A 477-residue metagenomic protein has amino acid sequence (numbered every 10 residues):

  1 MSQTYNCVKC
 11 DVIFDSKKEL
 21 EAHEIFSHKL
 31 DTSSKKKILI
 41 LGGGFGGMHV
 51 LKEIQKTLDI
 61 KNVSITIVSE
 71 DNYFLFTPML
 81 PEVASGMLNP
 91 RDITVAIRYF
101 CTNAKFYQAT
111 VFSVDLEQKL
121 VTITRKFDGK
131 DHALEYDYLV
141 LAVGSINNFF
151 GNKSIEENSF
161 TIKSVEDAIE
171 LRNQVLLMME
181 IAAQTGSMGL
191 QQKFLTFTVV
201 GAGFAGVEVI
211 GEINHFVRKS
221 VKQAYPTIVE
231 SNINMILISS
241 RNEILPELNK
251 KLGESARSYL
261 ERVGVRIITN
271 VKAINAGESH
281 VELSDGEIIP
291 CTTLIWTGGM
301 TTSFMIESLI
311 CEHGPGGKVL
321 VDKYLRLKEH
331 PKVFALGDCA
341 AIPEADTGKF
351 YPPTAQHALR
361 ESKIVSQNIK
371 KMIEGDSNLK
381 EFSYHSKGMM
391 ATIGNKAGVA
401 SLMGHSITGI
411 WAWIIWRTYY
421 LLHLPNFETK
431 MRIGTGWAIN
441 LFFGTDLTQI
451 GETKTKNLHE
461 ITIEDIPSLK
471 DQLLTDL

Functional and structural regions predicted by a protein language model:
V8, S34-K35, K105-T198, I295: FAD-binding core/adjacent interface of flavoenzyme oxidoreductases
H23-E24: Position at the C-terminal end of the recognition helix in classical C2H2 zinc fingers
H28: C-terminal boundary of histidine-terminating zinc-finger modules
S33-S113, F197-T198, F204-E247, I295 (+2 more regions): Beta1-alpha1 glycine-rich phosphate/pyrophosphate-binding loop at the start of Rossmann-like nucleotide-binding domains
L41, E135-G144, A273, P290-G299 (+1 more regions): Short hydrophobic core segments
I60, A104-V121, N214-K323, L327-E329 (+1 more regions): A Rossmann-like FAD-binding core segment of flavoenzymes
E157-S187, S279-E282, I288-T293, T297-R360: FAD-site-proximal beta/loop scaffold in flavoenzymes
S366-L477: C-terminal, flexible cofactor-proximal segment of oxidoreductases
